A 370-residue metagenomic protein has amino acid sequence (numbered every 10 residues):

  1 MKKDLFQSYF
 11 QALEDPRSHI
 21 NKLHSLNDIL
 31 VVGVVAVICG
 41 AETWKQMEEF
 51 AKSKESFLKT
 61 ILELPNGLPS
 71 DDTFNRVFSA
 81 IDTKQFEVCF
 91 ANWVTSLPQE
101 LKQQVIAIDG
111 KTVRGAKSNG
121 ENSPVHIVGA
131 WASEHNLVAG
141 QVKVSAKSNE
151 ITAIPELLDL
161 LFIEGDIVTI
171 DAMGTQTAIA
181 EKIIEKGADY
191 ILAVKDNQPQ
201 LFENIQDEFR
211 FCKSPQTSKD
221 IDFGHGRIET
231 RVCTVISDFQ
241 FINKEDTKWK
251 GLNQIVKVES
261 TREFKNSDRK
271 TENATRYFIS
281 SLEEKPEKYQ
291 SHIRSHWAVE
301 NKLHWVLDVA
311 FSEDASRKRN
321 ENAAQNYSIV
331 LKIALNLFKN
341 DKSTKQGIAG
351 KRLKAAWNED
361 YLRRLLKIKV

Functional and structural regions predicted by a protein language model:
K2-L5, Y9-A12, H19-I170, T175-A178 (+1 more regions): Conserved, well-structured functional cores that handle cations and Mg-NTP chemistry
F6, M47, E283-R317: Short amphipathic alpha-helical "interface-anchor" segments enriched in bulky aromatics
L13, K54, V306-V370: A short, flexible helix-boundary coil/loop motif
H19-I29, D268-R269, K318-N326: Structural motif
D28-G40, W305-D308, L331-N336: Short, hydrophobic/amphipathic alpha-helical patches that form generic packing surfaces within helical domains
A180-A188: Short, surface-exposed basic-aromatic patches at helix termini and helix-loop junctions that form
D189-V194: Short hydrophobic alpha-helical runs that function as membrane-insertion/retention elements
K195-S295: An anionic, glycine-rich sequence signature occurring as long contiguous blocks
